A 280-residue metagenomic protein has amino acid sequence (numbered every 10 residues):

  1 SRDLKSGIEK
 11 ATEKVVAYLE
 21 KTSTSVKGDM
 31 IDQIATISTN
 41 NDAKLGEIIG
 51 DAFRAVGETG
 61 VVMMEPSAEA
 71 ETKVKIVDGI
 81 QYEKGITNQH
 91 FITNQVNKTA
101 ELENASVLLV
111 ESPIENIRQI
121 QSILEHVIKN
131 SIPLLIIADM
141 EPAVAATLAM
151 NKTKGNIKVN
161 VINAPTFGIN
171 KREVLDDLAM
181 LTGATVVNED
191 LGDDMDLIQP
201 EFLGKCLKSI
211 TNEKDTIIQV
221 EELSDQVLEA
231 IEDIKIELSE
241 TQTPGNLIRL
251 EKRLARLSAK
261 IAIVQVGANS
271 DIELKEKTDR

Functional and structural regions predicted by a protein language model:
S1-A11, V15: Hydrophobic, well-structured modules enriched for small/aliphatic residues and gly/pro motifs, marking either
E13-R280: Long, structured protein-protein interaction/assembly regions in large complexes
